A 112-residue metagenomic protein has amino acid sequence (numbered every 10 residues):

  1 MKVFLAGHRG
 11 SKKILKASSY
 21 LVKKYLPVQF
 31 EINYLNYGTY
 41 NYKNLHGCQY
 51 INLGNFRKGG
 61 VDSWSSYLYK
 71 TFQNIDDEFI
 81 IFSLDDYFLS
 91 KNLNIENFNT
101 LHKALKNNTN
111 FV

Functional and structural regions predicted by a protein language model:
M1-A17: N-proximal low-complexity "stem/linker" segments adjacent to membrane-targeting elements
F4-A6, L35, S83: Short hydrophobic segments within beta-strands
K12-L15, Y40-N44, F88-N92, N97: Short catalytic/ligand-binding loop motif for oxyanion handling, primarily in non-cytosolic enzymes, centered on
Y20-F30: Short, acidic, metal-binding catalytic loop of nucleotide-sugar glycosyltransferases
F30, D77-F79, N110: Short coil/turn segments at beta-strand junctions that form active-site/ligand-binding loops
Y34-D77: Active-site-proximal specificity loops/subdomain of glycosyltransferases
E78-F88: Short beta-strand-to-loop acidic/aromatic patch adjacent to the donor-nucleotide binding site
K91-V112: Conserved donor-nucleotide/metal-binding helix-loop-beta segment in metal-dependent transferases, i.e., the alpha-helix
